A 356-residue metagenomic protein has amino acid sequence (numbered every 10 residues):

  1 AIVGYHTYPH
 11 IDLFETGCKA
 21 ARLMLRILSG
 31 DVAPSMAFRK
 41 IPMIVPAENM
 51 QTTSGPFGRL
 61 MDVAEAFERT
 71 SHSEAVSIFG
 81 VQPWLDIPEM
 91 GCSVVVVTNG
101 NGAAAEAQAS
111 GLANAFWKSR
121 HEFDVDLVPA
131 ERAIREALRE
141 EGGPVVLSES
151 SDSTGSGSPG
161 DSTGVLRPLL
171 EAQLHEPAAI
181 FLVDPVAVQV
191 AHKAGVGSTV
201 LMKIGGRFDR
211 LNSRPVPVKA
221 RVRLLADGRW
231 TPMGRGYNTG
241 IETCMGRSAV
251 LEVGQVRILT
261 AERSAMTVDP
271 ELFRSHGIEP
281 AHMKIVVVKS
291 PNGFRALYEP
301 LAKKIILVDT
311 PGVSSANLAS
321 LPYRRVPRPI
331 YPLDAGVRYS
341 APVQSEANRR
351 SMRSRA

Functional and structural regions predicted by a protein language model:
A1-A33, P144, E149-L166, L170 (+1 more regions): Active-site histidine-anchored catalytic micro-motif
T7, R22-A33, D62-S73, N99 (+8 more regions): Generic secondary-structure signature for well-ordered alpha-helical cores
V32-M36, V45-R132, R139: Accessory alpha-helical/coil subdomains and C-terminal extensions that flank or cap enzyme catalytic cores
N49-P56, E136-L138, T154-L166, A191-V196: Short glycine/threonine-rich loop-to-helix capping motif typified by GTGT followed within a few residues by an Asp-Pro
V94, N114-W117, R229-A356: Extended hydrophobic packing segments that form well-structured cores
N99-G102, S151-T154, D184-A187, V256 (+2 more regions): Short, glycine-/Ser/Thr-/acidic-enriched flexible segments
R139, P144-V145, D152-G155, N238-T239 (+1 more regions): Non-transmembrane, aqueous-exposed alpha-helical and coiled segments at domain scale
P185-T231, I306-V313: Acidic, Ser/Thr-rich peripheral helices and adjacent loops at domain boundaries
